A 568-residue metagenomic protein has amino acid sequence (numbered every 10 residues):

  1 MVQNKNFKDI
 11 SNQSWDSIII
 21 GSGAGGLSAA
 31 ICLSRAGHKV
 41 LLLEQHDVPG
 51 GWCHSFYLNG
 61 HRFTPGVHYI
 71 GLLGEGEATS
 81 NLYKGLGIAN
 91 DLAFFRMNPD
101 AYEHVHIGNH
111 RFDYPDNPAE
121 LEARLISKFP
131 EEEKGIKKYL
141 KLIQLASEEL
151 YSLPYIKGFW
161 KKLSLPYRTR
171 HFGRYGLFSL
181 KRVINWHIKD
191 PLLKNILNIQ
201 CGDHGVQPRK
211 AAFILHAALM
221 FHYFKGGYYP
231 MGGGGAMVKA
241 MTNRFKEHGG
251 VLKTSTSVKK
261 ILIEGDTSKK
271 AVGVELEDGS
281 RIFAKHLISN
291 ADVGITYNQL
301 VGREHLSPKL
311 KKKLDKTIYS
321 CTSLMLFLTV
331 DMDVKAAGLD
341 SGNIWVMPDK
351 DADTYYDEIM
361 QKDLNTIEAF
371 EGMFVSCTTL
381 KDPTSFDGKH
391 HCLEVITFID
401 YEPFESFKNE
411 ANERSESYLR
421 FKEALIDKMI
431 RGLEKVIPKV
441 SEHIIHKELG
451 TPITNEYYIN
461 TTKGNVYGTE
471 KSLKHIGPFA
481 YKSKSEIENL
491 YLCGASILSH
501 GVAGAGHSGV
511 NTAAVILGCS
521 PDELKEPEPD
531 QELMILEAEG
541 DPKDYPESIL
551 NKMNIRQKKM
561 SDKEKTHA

Functional and structural regions predicted by a protein language model:
M1-S17, R35-A36, S472-K474, L524-A568: Extreme N-terminal leader/targeting segments of oxidoreductases
K5-L145, T469-K471: N-terminal glycine-rich phosphate/pyrophosphate-binding loop and immediately adjacent elements
V67, A495-L517: A conserved FAD-binding loop/helix module that cradles the flavin
G108-K210: Rossmann-like flavin
D190-H204, F370-S376, I430-S499: A glycine-rich dinucleotide-binding beta-alpha-beta segment and adjacent secondary-structure elements that constitute
A217-A271, E275: Helical element adjacent to the flavin cofactor pocket in flavoenzyme catalytic cores
Y229, K259-D387, K484: Mid-domain catalytic core of redox enzymes that form a hydrophobic substrate pocket/lid adjacent to a catalytic redox
D331-G450: C-terminal segments that line or cap access tunnels to active or ligand-binding sites in enzymes and enzyme-associated
